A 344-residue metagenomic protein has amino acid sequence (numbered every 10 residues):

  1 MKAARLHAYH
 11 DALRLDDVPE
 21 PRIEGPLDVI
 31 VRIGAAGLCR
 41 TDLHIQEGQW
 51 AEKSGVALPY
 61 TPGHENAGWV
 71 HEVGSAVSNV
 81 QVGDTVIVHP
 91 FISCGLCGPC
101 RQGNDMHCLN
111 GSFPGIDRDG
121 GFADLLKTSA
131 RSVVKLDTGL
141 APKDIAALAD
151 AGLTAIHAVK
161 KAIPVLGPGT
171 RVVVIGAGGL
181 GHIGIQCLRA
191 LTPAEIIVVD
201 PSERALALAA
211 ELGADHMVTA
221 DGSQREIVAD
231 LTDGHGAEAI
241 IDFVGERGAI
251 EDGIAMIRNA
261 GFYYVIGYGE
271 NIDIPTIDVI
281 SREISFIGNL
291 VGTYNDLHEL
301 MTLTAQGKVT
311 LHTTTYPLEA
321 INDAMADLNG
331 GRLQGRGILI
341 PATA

Functional and structural regions predicted by a protein language model:
P21-A36, W50-G98, S132, D137-L140: Glycine-rich beta-strand-centered segment in the early N-terminal region that forms part of a ligand/cofactor-binding
R32, E251-A255, Y294-A344: C-terminal hydrophobic helical "lid"/dimerization subdomain of Rossmann-like NAD(P)H-dependent oxidoreductases
G55, I92-I175: NAD(P)H dinucleotide-binding glycine-rich loop of Rossmann-like/cofactor-binding domains, especially the beta1-alpha1
G83, A123, G169, A214 (+3 more regions): Local beta-strand N-terminus motif with an aromatic residue
T138-G222, E226-I227: Mid-domain Rossmann-like dinucleotide-binding core that forms the NAD(H)/NADP(H) cofactor-binding site
I163-P168, A207-I287: Glycine-rich cofactor phosphate-binding loops and adjacent beta1-alpha1 units of small-molecule cofactor enzyme domains
S202, G269, G292: Residues in the short beta-alpha loop(s) of Rossmann-like NAD(P)-binding domains
F262-Y264, I274-T314: Rossmann-fold dehydrogenase core element
